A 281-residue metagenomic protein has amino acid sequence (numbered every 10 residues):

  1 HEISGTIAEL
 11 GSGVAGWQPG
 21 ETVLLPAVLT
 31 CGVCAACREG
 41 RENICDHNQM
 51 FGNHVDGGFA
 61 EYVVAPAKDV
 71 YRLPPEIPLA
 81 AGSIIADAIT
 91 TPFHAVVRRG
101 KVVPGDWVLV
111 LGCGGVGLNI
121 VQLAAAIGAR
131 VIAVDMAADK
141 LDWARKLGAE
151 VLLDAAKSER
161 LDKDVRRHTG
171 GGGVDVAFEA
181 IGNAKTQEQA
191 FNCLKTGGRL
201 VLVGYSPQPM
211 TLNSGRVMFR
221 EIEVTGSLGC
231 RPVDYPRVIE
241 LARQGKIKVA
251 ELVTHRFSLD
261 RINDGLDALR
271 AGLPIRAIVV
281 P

Functional and structural regions predicted by a protein language model:
H1-A35, P74-I77: Glycine-rich beta-strand-centered segment in the early N-terminal region that forms part of a ligand/cofactor-binding
E2-T6, T22, A36, Y62 (+3 more regions): Residue-level marker of beta-strand positions
C31-L111, A250: NAD(P)H dinucleotide-binding glycine-rich loop of Rossmann-like/cofactor-binding domains, especially the beta1-alpha1
P75-S158, K163: Mid-domain Rossmann-like dinucleotide-binding core that forms the NAD(H)/NADP(H) cofactor-binding site
G100-V102, I132, A138, D142-E223: Glycine-rich cofactor phosphate-binding loops and adjacent beta1-alpha1 units of small-molecule cofactor enzyme domains
E188-N192, P232-P281: C-terminal hydrophobic helical "lid"/dimerization subdomain of Rossmann-like NAD(P)H-dependent oxidoreductases
